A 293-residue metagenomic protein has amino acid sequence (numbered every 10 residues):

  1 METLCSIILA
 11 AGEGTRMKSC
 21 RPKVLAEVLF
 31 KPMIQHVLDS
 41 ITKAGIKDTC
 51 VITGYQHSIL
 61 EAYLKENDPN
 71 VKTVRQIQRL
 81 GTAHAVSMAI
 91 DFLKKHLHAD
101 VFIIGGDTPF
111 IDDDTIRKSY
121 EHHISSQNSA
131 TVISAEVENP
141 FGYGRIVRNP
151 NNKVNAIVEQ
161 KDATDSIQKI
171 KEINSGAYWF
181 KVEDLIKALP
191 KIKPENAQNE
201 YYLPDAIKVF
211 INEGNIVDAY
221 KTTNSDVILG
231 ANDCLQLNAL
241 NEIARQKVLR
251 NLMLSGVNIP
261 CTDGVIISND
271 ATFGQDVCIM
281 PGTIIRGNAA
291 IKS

Functional and structural regions predicted by a protein language model:
M1-C5, P32-I104, F110-D114, E121: Conserved N-terminal catalytic core of the sugar/cofactor nucleotidyltransferase
M1-S19: N-terminal nucleotide-binding beta1-loop-alpha1 segment
L9, V28, I104: Catalytic metal- and UDP-sugar-binding loop of GT-A-like glycosyltransferases, i.e., residues flanking the conserved
R16, P109-F110: A short, conserved beta-strand element in the Rossmann-like catalytic core that flanks the donor/metal-binding loop
E27, F110, W179, G230-A231: Short aromatic/basic micro-patch
I46, H98, Q127-A130, N215: Short, high-confidence coil segments that cap the C-terminus of an alpha-helix and link into the following beta-strand
I111-A197: Conserved core of the sugar-phosphate nucleotidyltransferase
Q198-S293: Left-handed beta-helix
